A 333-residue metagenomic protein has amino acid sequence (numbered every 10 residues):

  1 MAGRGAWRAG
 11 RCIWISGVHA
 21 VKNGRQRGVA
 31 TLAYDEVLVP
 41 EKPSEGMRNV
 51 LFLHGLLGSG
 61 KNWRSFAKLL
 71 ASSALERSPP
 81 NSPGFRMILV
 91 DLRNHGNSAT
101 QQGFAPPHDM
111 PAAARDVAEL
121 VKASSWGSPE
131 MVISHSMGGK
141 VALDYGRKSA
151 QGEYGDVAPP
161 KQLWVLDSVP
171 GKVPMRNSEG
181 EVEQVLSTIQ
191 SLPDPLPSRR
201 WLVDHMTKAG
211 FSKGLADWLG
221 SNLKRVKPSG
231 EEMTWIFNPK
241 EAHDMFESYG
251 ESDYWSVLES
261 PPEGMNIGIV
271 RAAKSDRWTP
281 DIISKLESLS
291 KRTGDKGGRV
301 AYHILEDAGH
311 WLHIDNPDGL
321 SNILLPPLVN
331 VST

Functional and structural regions predicted by a protein language model:
M1-F52, K68-R86, K122-S128, E287 (+2 more regions): Alpha/beta-hydrolase fold catalytic core
D35-S44, A71, P79-I133, M137 (+3 more regions): Active-site loop/oxyanion-hole signature of alpha/beta-hydrolase fold enzymes
L53-L57, H135: The conserved beta1-alpha1 loop
L57-S65, M87: Serine-hydrolase catalytic-loop signature spanning alpha/beta hydrolases and amidase-signature enzymes
D144-K148, G155-L196: Flexible "cap/lid" loop of the alpha/beta hydrolase fold
R176-N177, P193-G250: Conserved alpha/beta-hydrolase catalytic His-Asp/Glu region
K227-G297, A301-I304: Conserved serine/cysteine hydrolase catalytic core
L305-N322: Catalytic histidine-centered segment of alpha/beta-hydrolase-like enzymes
